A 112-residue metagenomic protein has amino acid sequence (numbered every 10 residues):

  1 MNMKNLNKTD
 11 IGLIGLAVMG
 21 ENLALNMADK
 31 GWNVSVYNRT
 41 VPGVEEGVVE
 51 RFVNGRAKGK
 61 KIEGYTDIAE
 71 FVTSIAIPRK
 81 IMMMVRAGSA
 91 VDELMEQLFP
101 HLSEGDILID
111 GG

Functional and structural regions predicted by a protein language model:
N2-R79, Q97-G112: NAD(P)+-binding Rossmann beta1-loop-alpha1 motif at the extreme N-terminus of oxidoreductases
A69, M84-Q97: Beta-loop-alpha module in the N-terminal Rossmann-like domain of NAD(P)-dependent dehydrogenases, especially those
